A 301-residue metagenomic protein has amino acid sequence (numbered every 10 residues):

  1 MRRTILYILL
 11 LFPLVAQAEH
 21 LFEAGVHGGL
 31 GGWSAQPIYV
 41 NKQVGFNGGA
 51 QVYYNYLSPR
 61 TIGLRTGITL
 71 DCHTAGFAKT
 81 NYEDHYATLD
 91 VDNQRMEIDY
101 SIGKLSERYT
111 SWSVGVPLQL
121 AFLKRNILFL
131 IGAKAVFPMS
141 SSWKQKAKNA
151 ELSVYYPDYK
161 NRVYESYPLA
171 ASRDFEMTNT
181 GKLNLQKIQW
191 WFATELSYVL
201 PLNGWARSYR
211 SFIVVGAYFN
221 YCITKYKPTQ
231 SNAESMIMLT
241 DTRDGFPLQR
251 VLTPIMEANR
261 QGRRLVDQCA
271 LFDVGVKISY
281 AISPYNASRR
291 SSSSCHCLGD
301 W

Functional and structural regions predicted by a protein language model:
T4-V15: Sec-dependent N-terminal signal peptides
A16-A18, A75: Boundary at the C-terminal end of the N-terminal hydrophobic targeting segment
A18-L21, L57-L64, L123-N126, P201-V215 (+1 more regions): Short loop/turn motifs that connect adjacent beta-strands in outer-membrane beta-barrel proteins
A18-L57, S279-Y285, C295-W301: Short glycine/proline- and aromatic-enriched beta-strand/turn motifs that initiate or cap beta-hairpins
H20-V26, I62-I68, W112-V116, I127-F137 (+3 more regions): Transmembrane beta-strands of outer-membrane beta-barrel proteins
G28-S34, L70-G76, T110, K124 (+4 more regions): Transmembrane beta-strands of outer-membrane beta-barrel pores
S34-Q43, H73-S111, P138-Q189, K225-C269 (+1 more regions): Extracellular/periplasm-exposed beta-strand and loop segments of Gram-negative cell-envelope proteins, dominated by
Q51-N55, P117-L123, S197-P201, K277-A281: Transmembrane beta-barrel domains of outer membrane proteins
